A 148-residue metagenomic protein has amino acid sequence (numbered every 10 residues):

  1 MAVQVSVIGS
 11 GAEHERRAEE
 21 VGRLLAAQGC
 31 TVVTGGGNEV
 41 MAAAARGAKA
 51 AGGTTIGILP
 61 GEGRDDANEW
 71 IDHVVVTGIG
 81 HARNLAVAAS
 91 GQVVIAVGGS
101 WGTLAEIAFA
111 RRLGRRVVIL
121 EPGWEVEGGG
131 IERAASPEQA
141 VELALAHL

Functional and structural regions predicted by a protein language model:
M1-I56: Glycine-rich beta-alpha loop segments
A12, R23, W124, G130-I131: Intrinsically disordered, low-complexity regions
R17, V21, G36-V40, R83 (+3 more regions): General structural feature for long, well-ordered alpha-helical segments within catalytic domains of soluble enzymes
N38-L113, I119-G128: Acidic/glycine-enriched connector segments
V74-G78, I131-L143: Short acidic-hydrophobic, aromatic-tinged amphipathic segments that line or gate anion-handling sites
A144-L148: Short, hydrophobic alpha-helical segments
